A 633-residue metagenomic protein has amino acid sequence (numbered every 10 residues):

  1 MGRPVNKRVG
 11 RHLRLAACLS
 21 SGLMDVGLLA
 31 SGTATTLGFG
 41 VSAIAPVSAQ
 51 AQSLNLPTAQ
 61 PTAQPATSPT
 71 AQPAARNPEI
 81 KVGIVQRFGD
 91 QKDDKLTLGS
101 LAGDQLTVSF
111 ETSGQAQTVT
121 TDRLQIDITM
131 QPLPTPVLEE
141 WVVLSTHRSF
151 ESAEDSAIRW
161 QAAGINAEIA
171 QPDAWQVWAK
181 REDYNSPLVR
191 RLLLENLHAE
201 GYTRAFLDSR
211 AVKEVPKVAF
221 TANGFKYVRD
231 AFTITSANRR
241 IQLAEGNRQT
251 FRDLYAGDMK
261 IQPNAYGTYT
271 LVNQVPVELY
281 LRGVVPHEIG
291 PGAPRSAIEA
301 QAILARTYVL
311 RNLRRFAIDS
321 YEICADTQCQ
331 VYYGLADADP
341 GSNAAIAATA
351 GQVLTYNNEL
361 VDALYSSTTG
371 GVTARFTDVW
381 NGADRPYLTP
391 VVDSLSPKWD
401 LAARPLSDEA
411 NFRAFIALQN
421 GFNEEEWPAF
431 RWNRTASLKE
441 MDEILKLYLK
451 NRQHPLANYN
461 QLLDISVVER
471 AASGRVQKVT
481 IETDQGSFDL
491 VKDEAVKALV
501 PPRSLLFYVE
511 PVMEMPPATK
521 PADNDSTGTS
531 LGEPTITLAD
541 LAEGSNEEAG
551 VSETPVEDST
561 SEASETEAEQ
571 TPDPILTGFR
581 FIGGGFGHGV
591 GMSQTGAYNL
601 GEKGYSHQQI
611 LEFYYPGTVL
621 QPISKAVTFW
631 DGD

Functional and structural regions predicted by a protein language model:
G2-D633: Conserved, single-site charged/polar hotspot
